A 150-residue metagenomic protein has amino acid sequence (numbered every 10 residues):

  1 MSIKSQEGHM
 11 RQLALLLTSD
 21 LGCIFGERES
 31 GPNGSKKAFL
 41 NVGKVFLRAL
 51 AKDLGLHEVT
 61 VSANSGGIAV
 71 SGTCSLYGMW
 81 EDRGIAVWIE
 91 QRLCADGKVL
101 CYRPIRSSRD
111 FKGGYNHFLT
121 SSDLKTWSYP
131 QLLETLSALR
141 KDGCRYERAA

Functional and structural regions predicted by a protein language model:
M1-R11, K141-A150: Short intrinsically disordered terminal tails
S2-W80: Negatively charged, low-complexity tracts enriched in Asp/Glu with abundant Ser/Thr
N33-G34, G66, D96-K98, K112-G113 (+1 more regions): Intrinsic-disorder/low-complexity loop/linker signature
L40, L47, L133-E147: Charged, low-complexity intrinsically disordered regions
S71-K141: Intrinsically disordered, low-complexity regulatory segments enriched in Ser/Thr/Pro and charged residues
